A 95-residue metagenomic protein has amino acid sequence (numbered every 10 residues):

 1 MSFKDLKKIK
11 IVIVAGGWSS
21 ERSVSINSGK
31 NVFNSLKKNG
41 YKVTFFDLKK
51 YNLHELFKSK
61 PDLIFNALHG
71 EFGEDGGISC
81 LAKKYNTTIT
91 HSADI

Functional and structural regions predicted by a protein language model:
M1-I95: ATP-binding N-terminal substructure of ATP-dependent carboxylate-amine bond-forming enzymes
